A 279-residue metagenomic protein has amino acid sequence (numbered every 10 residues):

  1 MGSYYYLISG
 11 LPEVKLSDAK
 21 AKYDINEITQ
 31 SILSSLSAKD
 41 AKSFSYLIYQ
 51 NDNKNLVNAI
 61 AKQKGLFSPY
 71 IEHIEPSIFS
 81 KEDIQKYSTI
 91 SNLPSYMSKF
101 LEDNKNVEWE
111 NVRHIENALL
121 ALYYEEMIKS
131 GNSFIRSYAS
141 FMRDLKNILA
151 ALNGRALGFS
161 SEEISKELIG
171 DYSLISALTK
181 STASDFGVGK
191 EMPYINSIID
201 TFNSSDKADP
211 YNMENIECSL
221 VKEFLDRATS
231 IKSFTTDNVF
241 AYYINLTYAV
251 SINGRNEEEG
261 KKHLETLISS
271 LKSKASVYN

Functional and structural regions predicted by a protein language model:
M1-N279: Extended alpha-helical surfaces
